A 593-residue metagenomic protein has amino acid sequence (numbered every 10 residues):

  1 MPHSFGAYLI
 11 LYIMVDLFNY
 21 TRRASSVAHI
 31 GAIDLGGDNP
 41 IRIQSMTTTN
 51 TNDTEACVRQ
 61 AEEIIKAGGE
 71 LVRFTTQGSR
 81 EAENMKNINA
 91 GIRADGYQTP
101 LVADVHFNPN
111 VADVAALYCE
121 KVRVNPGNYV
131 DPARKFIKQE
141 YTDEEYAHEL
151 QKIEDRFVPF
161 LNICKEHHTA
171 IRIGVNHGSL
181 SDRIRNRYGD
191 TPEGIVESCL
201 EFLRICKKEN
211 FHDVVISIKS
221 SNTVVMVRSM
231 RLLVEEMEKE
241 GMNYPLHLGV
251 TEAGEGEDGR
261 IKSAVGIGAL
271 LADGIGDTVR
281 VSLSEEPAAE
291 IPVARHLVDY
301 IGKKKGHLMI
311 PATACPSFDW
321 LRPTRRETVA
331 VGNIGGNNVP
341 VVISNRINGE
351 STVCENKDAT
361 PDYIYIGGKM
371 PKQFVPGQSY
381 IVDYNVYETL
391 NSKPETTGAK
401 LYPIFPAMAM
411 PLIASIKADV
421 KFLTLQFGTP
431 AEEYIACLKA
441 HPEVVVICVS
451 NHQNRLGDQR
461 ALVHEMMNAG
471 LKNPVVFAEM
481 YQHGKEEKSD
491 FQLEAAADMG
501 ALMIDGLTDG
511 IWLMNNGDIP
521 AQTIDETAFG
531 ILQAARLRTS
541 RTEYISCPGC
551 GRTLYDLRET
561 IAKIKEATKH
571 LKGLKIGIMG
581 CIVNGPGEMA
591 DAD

Functional and structural regions predicted by a protein language model:
M1-I13: N-terminal amphipathic/basic-hydrophobic helices that include classical n-h-c signal peptides and signal-anchor
M14-S45, L161, K165, K303-S351 (+1 more regions): N-terminal amphipathic alpha-helix/helix-capping segment at the start of soluble metabolic enzymes
D16, G69-E201, S344-G457: Active-site beta->alpha loop and helix N-cap motifs at the rims of alpha/beta catalytic domains
H29-Q44, T49-G68, V72, Q77-R80: N-terminal glycine-rich anion-binding loops that anchor highly charged ligand groups
N52-E63, N108-A112, S263-I267, E350-N356 (+1 more regions): Short, acidic/polar
K66-L71, C119, F211, I275-G276 (+4 more regions): A structural motif
E140-I153, I184-I334, A418-V420, F427-I578: Catalytic alpha/beta core domains of metabolic enzymes, predominantly
G335-D358, D556-D593: C-terminal accessory/binding modules appended to enzymatic or scaffolding proteins
